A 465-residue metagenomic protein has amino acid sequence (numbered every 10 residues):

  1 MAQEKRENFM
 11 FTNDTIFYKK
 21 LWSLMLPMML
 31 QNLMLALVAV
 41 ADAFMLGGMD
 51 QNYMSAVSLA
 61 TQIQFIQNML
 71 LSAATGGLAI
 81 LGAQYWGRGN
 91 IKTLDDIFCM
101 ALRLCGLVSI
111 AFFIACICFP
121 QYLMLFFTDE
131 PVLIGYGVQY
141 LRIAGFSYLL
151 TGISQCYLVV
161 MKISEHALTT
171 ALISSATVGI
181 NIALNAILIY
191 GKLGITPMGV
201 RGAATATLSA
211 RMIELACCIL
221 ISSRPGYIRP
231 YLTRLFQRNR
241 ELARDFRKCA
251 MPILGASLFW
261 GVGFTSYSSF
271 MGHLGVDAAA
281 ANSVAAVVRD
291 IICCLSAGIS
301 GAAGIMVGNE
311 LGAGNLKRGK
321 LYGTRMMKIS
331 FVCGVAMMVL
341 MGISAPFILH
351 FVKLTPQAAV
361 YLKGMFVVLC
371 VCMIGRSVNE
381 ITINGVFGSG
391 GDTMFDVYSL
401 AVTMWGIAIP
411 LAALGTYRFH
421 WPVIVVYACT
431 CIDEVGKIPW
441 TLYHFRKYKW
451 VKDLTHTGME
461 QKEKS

Functional and structural regions predicted by a protein language model:
M1-M25, G82-Y148, I195-M251, V307-M373 (+1 more regions): Short alpha-helical transmembrane segments in multi-pass integral membrane proteins
T12-F44, G48-M49, Q62-G77, L81 (+6 more regions): N-terminal transmembrane alpha-helices
S23-D42, I143, S154, T177 (+5 more regions): Transmembrane helical elements of multi-pass membrane transporters/channels
M28, N32, A43-F44, T61 (+16 more regions): Transmembrane alpha-helix boundary and packing residues in multipass membrane permease domains and related
L30, M34, V38, Q67-L71 (+14 more regions): Residue-level hotspots within pore-lining transmembrane alpha-helices of multi-pass secondary transporters
L33, L37-S55, M124-P131, I187-M198 (+4 more regions): Helix-terminus/linker motif at the lipid-water interface of multi-pass membrane proteins
M54-C118, T151-T170, S268, A281-A345 (+1 more regions): Small-residue-rich hydrophobic transmembrane alpha-helices
T75, A144-I163, T170-N181, A203-I219 (+5 more regions): Short runs within selected transmembrane alpha-helices of multi-pass transporters and secretion channels
